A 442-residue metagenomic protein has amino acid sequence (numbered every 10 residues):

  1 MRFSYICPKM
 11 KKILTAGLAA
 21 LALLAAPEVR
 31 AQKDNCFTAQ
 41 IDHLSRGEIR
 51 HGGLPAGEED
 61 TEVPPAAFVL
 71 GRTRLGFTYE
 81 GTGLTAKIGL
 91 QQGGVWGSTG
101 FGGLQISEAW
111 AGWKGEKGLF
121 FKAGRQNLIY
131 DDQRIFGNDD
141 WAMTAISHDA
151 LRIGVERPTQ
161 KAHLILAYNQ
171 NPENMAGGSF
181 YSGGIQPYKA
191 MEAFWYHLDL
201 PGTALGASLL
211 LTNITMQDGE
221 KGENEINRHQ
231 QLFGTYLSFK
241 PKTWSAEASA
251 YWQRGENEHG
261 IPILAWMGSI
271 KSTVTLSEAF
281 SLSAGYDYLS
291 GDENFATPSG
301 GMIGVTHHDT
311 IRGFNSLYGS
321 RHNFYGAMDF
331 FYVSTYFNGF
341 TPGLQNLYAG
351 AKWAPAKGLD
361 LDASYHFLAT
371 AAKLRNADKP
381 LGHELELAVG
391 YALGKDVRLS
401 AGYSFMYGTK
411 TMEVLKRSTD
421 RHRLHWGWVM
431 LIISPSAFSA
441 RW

Functional and structural regions predicted by a protein language model:
F3, C7-A16: Bacterial N-terminal signal peptides that target proteins for export
G17, R30-R125, L151-R157, K161-A162 (+6 more regions): Beta-barrel outer-membrane channel/assembly domains of diderm bacteria
A26-P27: N-terminal signal peptide c-region/cleavage motif recognized by signal peptidases
G53-P55, G100, I135, N174-G178 (+5 more regions): Outer-membrane beta-barrel and related beta-rich outer-membrane complex signature in Gram-negative bacteria
G53-P55, N127-I135, I165-G177, I185-Y188 (+5 more regions): Flexible, solvent-exposed coil segments and beta strand-coil junctions, predominantly the extracellular/periplasmic
K161-A250: Internal metal/ion-chelating core segments
D287, G291-D292: Hard-cation-handling environments
T297-T341: Flexible glycine-rich, low-complexity coil/linker segments exposed to the extracellular/periplasmic environment
